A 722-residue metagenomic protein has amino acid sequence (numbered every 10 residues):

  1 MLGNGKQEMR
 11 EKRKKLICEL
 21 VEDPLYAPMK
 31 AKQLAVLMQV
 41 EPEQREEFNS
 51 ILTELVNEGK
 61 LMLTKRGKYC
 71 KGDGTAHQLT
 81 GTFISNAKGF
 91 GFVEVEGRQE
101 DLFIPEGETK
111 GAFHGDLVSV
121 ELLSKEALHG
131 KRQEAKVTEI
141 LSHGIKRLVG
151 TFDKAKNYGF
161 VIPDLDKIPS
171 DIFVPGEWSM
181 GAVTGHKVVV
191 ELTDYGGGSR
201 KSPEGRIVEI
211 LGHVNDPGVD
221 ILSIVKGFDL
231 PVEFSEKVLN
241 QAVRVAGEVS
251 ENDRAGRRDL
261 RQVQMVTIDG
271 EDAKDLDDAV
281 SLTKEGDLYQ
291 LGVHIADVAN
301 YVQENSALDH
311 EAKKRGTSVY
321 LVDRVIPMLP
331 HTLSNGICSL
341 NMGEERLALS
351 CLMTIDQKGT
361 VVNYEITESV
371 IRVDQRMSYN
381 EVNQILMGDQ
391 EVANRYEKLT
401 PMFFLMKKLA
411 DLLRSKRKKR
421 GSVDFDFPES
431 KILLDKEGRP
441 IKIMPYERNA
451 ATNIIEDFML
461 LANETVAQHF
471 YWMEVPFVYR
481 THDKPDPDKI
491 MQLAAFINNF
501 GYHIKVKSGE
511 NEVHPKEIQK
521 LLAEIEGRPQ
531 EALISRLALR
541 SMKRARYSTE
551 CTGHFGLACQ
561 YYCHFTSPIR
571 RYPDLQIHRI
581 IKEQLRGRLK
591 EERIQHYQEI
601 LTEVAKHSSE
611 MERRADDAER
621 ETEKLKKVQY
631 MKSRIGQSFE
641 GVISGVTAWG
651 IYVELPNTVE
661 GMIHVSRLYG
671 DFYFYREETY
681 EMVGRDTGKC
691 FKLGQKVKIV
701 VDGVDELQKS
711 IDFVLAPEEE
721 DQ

Functional and structural regions predicted by a protein language model:
L2-G292, A299-E345, N383-Q384, Q629 (+2 more regions): Charge-lined substrate channels and their catalytic hotspots, especially those that engage the 3′ end of RNA
V36, D194-G196, S223-K226, L230 (+5 more regions): Electropositive polyanion-binding surfaces
V95, D153, P163, D356 (+4 more regions): Acidic/polar residues at beta-strand termini and the immediately following turn/coil
T109-D116, S179-K187, I371-E381, N453-I455 (+1 more regions): Short, surface-exposed linear segments at secondary-structure transitions and domain or protein termini
